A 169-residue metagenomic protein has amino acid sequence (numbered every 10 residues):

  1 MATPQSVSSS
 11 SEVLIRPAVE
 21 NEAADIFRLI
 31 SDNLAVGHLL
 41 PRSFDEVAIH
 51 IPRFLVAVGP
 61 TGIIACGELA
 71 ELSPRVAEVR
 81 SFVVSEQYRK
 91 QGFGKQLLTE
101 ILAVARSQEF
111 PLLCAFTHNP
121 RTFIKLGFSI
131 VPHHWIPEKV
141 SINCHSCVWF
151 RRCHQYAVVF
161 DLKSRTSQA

Functional and structural regions predicted by a protein language model:
E12-I26: A short beta-loop-alpha structural element at the N-terminal edge of CoA-dependent acyl/N-acetyltransferase catalytic
I26-I30, F123: Hydrophobic pocket/interface hotspot
I30-I64: Active-site rim helix/loop that mediates acceptor-substrate recognition in acyltransferases
V56, G62-E71, R75-V83: Conserved beta-strand in the GNAT
V84, K90-A103, A115: Conserved acetyl-CoA-binding loop-helix of GNAT-fold acetyltransferases
P111, T117-N143: Conserved active-site alpha-helix within GNAT-family acetyltransferase domains
I136-A169: C-terminal "cap" of GNAT-fold acetyltransferases
